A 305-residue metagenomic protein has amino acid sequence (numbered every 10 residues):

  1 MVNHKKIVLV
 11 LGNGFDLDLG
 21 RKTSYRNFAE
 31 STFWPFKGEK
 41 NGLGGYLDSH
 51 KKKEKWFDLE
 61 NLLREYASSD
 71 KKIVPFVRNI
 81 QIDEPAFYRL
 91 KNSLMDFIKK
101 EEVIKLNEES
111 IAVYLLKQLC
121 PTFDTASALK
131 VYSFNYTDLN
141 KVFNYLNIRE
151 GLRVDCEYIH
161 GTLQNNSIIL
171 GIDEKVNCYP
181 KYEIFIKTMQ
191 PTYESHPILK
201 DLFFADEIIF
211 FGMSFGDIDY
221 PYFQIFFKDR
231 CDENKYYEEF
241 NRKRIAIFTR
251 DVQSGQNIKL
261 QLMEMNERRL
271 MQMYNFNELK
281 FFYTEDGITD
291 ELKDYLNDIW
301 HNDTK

Functional and structural regions predicted by a protein language model:
M1-L19, N147-I148, P197-K305: SIR2/sirtuin-family catalytic core signature
M1-V2, E30-P35, E39: Short hydrophobic membrane-inserting helices
F15, Y25-F28, F134-Y136, Y222: Aromatic side chains
L17, R21, N165, L170-I172 (+1 more regions): Generic structural "secondary-structure junction" signal
L19-F33: Active-site neighborhood of HAD-like aspartate-dependent phosphohydrolases
F28, L139-F143, F226, I258: Hydrophobic packing residues within well-ordered alpha-helices of enzyme cores
F33-K37, P180-I186, E233-Y236, M273: Glycine-rich loops and low-complexity Gly/Arg-rich segments that provide flexible linkers or classic glycine-based
K37-F204: Extended, H/D-rich, highly charged conserved domains that either
